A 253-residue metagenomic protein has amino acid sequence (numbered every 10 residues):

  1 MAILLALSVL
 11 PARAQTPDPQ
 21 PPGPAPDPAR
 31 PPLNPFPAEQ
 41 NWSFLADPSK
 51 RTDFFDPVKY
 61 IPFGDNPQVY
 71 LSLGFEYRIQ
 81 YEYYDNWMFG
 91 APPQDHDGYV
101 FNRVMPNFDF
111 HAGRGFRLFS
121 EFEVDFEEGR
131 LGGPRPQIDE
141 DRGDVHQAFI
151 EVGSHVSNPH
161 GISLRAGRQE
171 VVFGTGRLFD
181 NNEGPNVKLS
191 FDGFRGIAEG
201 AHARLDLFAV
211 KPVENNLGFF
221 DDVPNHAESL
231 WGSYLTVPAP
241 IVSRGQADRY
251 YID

Functional and structural regions predicted by a protein language model:
M1-S8: Bacterial N-terminal signal peptides
V9-H96, N107, G113, R135-Q137: N-terminal periplasmic/intermembrane-space "pro-region" immediately following the signal or transit peptide
R51, D56-L73, D109-G115, S154-I162 (+2 more regions): Short loop/turn motifs that connect adjacent beta-strands in outer-membrane beta-barrel proteins
V69, H96-V104, D141-H146, K188-D192 (+2 more regions): Residues that define the transmembrane beta-barrel architecture of outer-membrane proteins
F75, P106-F110, Q147-V152, F194-A198 (+1 more regions): Residues on the lipid-exposed face of transmembrane beta-strands in outer-membrane beta-barrel proteins
I79-D85, F122-E128, R168-V172, G200-H202 (+2 more regions): Transmembrane beta-strands of outer-membrane beta-barrel pores
Y83-N102, A112-H160, R177-D180: Surface-exposed loop and membrane-interface regions of Gram-negative outer-membrane beta-barrel proteins
N158-L164, R177-D253: Signature for the C-terminal beta-barrel architecture of outer-membrane proteins
